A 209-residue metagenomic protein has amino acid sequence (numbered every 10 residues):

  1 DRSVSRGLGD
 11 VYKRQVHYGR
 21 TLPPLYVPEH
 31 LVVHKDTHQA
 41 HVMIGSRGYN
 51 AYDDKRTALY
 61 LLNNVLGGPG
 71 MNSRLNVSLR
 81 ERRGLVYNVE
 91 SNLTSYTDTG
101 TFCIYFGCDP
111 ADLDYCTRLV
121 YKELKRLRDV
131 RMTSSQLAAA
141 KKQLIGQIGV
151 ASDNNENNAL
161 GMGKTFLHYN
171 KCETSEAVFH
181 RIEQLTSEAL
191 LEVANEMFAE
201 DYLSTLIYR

Functional and structural regions predicted by a protein language model:
D1-Y12: Single conserved hydrophobic/aromatic residue that forms the stacking wall/gate of nucleotide- or nucleobase-binding
D10-D53, N64-Y115, Q136, N157 (+1 more regions): Non-catalytic beta-strand/loop surface segments
V16-P24, K122-A151, I207-R209: Acidic/histidine-enriched alpha-helical segments
R56: Double-stranded RNA-binding/processing signature
N63-G70, Y121-D129: Short amphipathic alpha-helical signal-transduction/dimerization elements
K141, I145-R209: C-terminal regions of mature proteins
